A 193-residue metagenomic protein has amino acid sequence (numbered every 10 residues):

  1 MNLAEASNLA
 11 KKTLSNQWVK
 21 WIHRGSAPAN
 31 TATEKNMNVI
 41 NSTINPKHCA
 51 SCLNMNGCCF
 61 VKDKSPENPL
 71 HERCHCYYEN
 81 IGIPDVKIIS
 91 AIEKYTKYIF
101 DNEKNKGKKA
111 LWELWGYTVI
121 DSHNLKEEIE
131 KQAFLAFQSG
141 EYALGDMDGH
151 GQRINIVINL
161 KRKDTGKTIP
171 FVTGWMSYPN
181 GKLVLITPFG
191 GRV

Functional and structural regions predicted by a protein language model:
M1-R73, E79-H123, E128-E130, F134: Domain-core detector
W21, T33-I44, H48-N54, K126-R192: Functional cores of ribonucleases/endoribonucleases
R73-E79, V172-S177: Catalytic nucleophile-His microenvironment captured as a short glycine-rich beta-strand/loop that brackets
Y77-G82, F189-V193: Short beta-strand-to-coil "C-cap" segments at the C-terminal boundary of structured domains/repeats, marking
